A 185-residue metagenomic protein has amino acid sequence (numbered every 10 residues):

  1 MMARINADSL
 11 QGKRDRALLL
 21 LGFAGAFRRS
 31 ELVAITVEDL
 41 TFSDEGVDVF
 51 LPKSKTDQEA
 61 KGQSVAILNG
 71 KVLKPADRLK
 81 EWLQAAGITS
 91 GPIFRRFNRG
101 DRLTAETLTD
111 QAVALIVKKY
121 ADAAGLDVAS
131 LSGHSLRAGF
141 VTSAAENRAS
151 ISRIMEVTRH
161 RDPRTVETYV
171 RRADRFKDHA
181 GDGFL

Functional and structural regions predicted by a protein language model:
M1-L136, V141-L185: Conserved catalytic core of the tyrosine transesterase superfamily
